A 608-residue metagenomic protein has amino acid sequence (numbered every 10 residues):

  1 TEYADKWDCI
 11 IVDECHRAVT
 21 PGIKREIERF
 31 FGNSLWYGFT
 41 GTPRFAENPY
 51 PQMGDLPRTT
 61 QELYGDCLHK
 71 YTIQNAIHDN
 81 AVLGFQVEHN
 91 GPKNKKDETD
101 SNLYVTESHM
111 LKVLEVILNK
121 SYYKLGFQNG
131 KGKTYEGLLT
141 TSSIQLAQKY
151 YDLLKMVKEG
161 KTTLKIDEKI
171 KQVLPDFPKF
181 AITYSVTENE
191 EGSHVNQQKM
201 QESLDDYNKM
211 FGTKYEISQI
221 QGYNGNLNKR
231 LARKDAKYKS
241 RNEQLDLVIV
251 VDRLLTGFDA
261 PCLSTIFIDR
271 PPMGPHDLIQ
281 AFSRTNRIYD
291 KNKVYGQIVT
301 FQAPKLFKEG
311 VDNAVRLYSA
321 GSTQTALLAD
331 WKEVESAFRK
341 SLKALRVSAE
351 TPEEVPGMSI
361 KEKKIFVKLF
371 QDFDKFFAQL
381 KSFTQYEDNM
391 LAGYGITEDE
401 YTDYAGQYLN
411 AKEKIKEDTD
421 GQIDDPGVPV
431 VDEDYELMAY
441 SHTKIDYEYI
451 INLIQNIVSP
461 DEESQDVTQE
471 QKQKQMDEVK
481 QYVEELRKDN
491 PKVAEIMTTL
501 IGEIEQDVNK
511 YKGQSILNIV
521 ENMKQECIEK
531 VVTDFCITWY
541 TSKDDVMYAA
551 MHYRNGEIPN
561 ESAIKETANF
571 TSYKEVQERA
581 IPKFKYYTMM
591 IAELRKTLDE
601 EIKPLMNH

Functional and structural regions predicted by a protein language model:
T1, G22-E26, T72-I73, K120-Q128 (+7 more regions): Generic recognition of flexible, low-complexity loop/linker segments
T1-E2, A349: A compositional/structural signature marking long, glycine- and acidic/polar-rich segments with frequent tryptophans
E2-D100, M110-L111, L255-R316, A320: Signature of the SF2 helicase/ATPase Hel1-core->accessory helical subdomain module
W7, C15-V19, G65, N102-H109 (+8 more regions): Catalytic cores of large soluble enzymes that bind and process phosphate-bearing ligands
I10, E14-A18, E26, F30-S34 (+21 more regions): Generic, well-ordered alpha-helical scaffold segments in large soluble proteins
S101-V250: Conserved C-terminal RecA-like helicase domain
L111, E115, Q148, H276-I279 (+3 more regions): Non-catalytic, well-ordered alpha-helical scaffold segments
Y122-G130, Y135, S142, L146-E188 (+1 more regions): Catalytic cores and motor modules of nucleic-acid processing enzymes
